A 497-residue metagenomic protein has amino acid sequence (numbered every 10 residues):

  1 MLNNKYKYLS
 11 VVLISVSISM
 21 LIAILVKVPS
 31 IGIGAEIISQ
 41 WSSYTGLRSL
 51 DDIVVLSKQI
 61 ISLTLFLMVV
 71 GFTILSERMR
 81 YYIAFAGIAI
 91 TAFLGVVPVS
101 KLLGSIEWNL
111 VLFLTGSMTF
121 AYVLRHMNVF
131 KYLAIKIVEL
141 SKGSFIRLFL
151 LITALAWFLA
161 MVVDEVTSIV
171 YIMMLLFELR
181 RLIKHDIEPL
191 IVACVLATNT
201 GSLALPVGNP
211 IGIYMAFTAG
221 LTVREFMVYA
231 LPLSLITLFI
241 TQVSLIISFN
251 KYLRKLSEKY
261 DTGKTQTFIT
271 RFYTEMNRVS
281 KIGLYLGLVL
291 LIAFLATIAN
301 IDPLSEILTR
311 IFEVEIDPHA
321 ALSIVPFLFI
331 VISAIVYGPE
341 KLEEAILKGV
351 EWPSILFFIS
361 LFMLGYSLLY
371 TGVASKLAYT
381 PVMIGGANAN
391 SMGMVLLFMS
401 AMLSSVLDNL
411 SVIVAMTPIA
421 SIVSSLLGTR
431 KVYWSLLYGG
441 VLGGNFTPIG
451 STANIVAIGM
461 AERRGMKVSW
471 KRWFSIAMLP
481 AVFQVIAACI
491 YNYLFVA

Functional and structural regions predicted by a protein language model:
M1-Y122, L233-L238, Q242-Y379, I476-A497: Hydrophobic transmembrane alpha-helices of multi-pass small-molecule transporters
F85-A92, L155, I172-L176, F327-I332 (+2 more regions): Hydrophobic transmembrane alpha-helices of multi-pass, membrane-embedded glycosylation machinery
V97-E188, W352-L426: Membrane-embedded alpha-helical segments and adjacent helix-loop junctions characteristic of multi-pass solute
L110, N128-S141, R254-T265, R464-R472: Flexible loop linkers connecting adjacent transmembrane helices in multi-pass alpha-helical membrane transporters
T115, T153, M174, C194-V195 (+4 more regions): Residue-level recognition of transmembrane alpha-helices in multi-pass small-molecule transporters/permeases
G143-L151, R181-A193, V223-L231, L426-S435 (+1 more regions): Membrane-interface alpha-helices at helix entry/exit sites of multi-pass transporters
A160-V170, I187-R224, Y229, T241-I247 (+3 more regions): Alpha-helical transmembrane segments and, especially, the helix-loop junctions at the ends of these helices
